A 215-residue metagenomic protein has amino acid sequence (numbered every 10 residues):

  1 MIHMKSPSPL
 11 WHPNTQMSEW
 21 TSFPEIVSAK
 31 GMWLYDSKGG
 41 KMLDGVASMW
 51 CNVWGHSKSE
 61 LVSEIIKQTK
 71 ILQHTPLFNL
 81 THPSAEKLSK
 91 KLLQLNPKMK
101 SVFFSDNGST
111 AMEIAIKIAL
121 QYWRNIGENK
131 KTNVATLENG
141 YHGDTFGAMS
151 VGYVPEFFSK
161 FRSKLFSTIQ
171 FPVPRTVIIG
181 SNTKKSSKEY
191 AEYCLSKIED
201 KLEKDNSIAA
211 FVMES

Functional and structural regions predicted by a protein language model:
M1-S101: N-terminal glycine-rich, Lys/His-bearing helix-loop that initiates the first secondary-structure elements of many
K90-A209: PLP-dependent aspartate aminotransferase-fold enzymes
E214-S215: Conserved PLP phosphate-binding loop immediately N-terminal to the Schiff-base lysine helix in PLP-dependent enzymes
